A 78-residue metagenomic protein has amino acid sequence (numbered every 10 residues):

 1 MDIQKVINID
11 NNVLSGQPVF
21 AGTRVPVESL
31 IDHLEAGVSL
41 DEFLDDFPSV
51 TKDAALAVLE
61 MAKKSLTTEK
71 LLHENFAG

Functional and structural regions predicted by a protein language model:
M1-R24: N-terminal first-folded block
P26-G78: Long, charge-rich, low-complexity alpha-helical segments
